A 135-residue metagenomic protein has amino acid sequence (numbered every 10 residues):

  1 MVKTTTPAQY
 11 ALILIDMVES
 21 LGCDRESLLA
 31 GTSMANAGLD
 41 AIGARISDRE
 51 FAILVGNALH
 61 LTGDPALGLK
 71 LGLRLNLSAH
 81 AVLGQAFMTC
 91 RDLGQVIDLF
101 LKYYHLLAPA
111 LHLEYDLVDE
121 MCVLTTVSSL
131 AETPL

Functional and structural regions predicted by a protein language model:
M1-V123: N-terminal low-complexity or simple alpha-helical regulatory segments that function as activation/interaction modules
D119-L135: Conserved helix-adjacent loop modules within structured domains
